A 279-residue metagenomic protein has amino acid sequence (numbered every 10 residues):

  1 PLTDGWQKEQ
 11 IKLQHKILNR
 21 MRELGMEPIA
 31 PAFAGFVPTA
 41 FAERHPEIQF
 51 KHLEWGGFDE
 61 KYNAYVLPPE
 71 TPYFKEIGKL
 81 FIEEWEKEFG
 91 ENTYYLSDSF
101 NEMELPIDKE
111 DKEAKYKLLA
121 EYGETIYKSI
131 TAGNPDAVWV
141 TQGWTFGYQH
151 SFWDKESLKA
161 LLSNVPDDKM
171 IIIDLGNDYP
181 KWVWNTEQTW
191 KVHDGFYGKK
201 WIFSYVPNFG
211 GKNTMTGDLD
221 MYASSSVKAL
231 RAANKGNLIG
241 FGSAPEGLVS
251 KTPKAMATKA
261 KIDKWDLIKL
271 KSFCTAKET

Functional and structural regions predicted by a protein language model:
P1-E278: Catalytic-core regions of glycoside hydrolase
